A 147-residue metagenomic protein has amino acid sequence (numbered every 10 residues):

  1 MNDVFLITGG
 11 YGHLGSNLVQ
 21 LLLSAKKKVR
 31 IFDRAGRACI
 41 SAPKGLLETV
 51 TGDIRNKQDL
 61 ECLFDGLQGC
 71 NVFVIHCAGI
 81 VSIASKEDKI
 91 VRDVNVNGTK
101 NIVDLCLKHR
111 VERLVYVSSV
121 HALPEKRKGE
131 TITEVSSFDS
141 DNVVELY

Functional and structural regions predicted by a protein language model:
V4-A25: N-terminal Rossmann NAD(P)H-binding glycine-rich loop of SDR-like oxidoreductase domains
T8, F32, V74-A78, L114-S119: SDR active-site strand-loop-helix element
K27-A38: Conserved glycine-rich Rossmann-like NAD(P)H-binding loop of the short-chain dehydrogenase/reductase
A42, I83-I90, E125-G129: Conserved catalytic-core motifs of eukaryotic protein kinase domains, centered on the activation segment
K44-N56: Rossmann-fold cofactor-recognition segment
D53-N97, L105: NAD(P)H-binding glycine-rich loop region in Rossmannoid oxidoreductase-like domains and their noncatalytic homologs
K100-L146: Conserved Rossmann-fold NAD(P)-dependent oxidoreductase catalytic core, especially the SDR/UDP-sugar
